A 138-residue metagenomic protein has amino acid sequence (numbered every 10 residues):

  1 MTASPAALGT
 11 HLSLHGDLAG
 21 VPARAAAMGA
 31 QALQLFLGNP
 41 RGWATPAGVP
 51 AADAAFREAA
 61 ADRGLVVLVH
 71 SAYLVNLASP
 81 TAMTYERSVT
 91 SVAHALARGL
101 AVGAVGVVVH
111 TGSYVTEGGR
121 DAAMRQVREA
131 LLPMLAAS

Functional and structural regions predicted by a protein language model:
M1-S71, V75-H94: N-terminal pre-domain/capping segments
A61-D62, L77-S138: Active-site acidic/histidine proton-transfer and metal-coordination neighborhood in alpha/beta enzyme cores
